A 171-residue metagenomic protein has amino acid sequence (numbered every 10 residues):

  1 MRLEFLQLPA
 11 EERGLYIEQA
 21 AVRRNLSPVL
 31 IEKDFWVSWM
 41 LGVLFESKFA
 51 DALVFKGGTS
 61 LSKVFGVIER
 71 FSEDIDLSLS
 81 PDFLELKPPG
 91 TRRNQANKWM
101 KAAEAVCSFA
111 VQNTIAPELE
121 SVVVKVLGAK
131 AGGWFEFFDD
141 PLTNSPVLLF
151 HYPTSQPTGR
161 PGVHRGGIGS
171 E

Functional and structural regions predicted by a protein language model:
M1-E171: Compositionally biased terminal segments of proteins
